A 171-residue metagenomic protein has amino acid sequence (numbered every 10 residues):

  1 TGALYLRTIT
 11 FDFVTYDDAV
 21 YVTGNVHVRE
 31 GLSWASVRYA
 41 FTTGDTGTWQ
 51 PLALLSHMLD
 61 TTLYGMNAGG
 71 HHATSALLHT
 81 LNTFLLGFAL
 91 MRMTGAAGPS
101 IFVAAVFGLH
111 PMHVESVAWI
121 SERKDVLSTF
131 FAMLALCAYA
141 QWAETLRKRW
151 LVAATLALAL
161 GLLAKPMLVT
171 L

Functional and structural regions predicted by a protein language model:
T1-L171: Polytopic membrane enzymes that build or remodel cell-surface glycoconjugates and lipids
